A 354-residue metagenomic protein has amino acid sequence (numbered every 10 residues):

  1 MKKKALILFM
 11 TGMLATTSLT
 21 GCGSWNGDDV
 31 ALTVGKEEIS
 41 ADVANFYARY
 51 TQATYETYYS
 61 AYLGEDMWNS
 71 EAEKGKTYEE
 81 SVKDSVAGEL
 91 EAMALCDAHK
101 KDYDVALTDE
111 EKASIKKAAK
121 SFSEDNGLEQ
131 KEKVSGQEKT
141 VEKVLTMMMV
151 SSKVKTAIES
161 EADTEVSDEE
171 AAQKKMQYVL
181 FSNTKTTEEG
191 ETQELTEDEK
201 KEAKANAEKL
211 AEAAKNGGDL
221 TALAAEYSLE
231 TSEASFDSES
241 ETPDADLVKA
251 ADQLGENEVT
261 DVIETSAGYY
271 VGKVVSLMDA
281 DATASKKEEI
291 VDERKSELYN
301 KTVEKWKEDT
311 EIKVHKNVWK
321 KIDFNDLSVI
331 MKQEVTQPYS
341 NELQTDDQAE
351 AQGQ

Functional and structural regions predicted by a protein language model:
M1-A5: Positively charged n-region of N-terminal signal peptides that target proteins for export
M10-A15: Hydrophobic helical h-region of N-terminal Sec-dependent signal peptides in bacterial secretory/periplasmic proteins
T17-G21: C-terminal motif of bacterial Sec signal peptides marking the signal peptidase cleavage site
G23-S135: N-terminal targeting/tethering segments
W25-G27, V34, G127-E202, T242-Q354: PPIase-associated folding chaperone regions across multiple families
D29-V34, A72-A87, C96-A106, S135-V141 (+4 more regions): Second-shell loop/turn segments in exported
A48-T51, Y55, L90, A94-L107 (+13 more regions): Sec/Tat-exported extracytoplasmic proteins
A205-L247, A280-A282: Peptidyl-prolyl cis-trans isomerase
